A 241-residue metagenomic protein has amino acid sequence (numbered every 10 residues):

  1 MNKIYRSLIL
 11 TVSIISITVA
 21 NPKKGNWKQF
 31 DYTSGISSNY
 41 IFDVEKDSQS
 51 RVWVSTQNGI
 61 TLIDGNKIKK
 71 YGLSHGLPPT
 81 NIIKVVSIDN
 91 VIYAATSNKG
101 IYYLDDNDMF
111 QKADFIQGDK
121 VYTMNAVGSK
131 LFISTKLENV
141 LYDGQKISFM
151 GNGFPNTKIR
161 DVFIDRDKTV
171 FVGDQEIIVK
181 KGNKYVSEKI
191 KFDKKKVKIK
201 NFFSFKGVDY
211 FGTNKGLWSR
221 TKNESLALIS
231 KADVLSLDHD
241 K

Functional and structural regions predicted by a protein language model:
M1-K241: Carboxylate-rich, polar loop motifs that coordinate divalent cations or form catalytic acidic clusters
